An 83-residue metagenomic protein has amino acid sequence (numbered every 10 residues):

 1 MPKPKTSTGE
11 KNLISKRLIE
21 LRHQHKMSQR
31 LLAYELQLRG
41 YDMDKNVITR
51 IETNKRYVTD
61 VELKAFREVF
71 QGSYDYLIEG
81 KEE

Functional and structural regions predicted by a protein language model:
M1-H25: A short, Lys/Arg-rich alpha-helix, primarily the initiator
L18, Q29, K45, D60-L63: Helix-turn-helix DNA-binding elements, focusing on the entry/boundary residues of the two helices that contact DNA
I19, H23, Q37-L38, T53 (+1 more regions): Residue-level detection of the helix-turn-helix DNA-binding "recognition helix"
K26-R50: Short alpha-helical DNA-recognition segment
T59-Y76: DNA major-groove recognition helix of helix-turn-helix/homeodomain DNA-binding modules
Y76-E83: Short amphipathic recognition helices of helix-turn-helix/homeodomain-type DNA-binding modules
